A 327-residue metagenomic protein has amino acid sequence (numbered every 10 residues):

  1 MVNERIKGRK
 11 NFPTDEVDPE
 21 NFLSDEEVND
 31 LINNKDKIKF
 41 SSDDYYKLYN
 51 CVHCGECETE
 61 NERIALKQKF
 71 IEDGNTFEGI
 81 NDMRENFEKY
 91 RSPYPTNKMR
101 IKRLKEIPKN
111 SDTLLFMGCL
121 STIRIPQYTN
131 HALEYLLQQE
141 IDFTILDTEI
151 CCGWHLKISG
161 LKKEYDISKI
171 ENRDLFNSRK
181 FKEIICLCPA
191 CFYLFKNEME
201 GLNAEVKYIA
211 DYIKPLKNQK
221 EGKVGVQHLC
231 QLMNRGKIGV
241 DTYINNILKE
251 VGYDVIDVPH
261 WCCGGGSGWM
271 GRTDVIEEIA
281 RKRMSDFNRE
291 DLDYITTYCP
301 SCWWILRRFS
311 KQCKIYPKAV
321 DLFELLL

Functional and structural regions predicted by a protein language model:
M1-V2, C51-C57, G264-G266: Cysteine-cluster motifs in flexible loop/terminal segments that predominantly coordinate metals
N3, I209-P215, K223-G236, C262-G265: Catalytic cores of enzyme domains
G8-L187, F192-N203: Iron-sulfur-cluster electron-transfer modules
T96-K98, V206-Y212, E277-E278: Short gly/ser/thr-rich secondary-structure transition/capping motifs
P108-T113, N218-V224: A short, charged/proline- and glycine-enriched loop that marks the coil->beta-strand transition at the N-terminal
L120-E205, M233-G239, N245-L327: Cofactor-cradling patches in redox/metallo enzymes
K214-Q219, L327: Short, charged, surface-exposed secondary-structure boundary motifs
